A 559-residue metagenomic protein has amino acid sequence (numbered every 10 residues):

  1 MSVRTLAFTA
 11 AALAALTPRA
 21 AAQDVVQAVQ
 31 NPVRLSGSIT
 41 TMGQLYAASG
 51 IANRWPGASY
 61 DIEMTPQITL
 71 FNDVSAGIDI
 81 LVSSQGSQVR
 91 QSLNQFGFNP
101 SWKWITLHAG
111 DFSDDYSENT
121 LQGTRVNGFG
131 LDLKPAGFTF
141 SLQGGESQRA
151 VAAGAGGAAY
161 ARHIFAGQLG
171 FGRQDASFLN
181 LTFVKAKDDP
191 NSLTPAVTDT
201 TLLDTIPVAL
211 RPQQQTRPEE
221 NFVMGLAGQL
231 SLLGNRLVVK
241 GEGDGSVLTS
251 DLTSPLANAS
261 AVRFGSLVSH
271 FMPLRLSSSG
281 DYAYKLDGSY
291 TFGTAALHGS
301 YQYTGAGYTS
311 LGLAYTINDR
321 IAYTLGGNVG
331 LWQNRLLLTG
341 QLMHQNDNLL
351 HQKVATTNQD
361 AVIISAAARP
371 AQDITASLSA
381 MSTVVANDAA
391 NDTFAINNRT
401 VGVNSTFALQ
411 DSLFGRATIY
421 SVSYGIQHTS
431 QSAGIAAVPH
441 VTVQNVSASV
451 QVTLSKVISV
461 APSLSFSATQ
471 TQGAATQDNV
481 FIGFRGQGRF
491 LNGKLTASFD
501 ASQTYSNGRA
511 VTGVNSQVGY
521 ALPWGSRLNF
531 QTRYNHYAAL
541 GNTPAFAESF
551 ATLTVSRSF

Functional and structural regions predicted by a protein language model:
M1-Q27, S558-F559: Cleavable N-terminal export/targeting peptides
A22-Q122, V126-G130, K134-F559: Gram-negative and organellar
